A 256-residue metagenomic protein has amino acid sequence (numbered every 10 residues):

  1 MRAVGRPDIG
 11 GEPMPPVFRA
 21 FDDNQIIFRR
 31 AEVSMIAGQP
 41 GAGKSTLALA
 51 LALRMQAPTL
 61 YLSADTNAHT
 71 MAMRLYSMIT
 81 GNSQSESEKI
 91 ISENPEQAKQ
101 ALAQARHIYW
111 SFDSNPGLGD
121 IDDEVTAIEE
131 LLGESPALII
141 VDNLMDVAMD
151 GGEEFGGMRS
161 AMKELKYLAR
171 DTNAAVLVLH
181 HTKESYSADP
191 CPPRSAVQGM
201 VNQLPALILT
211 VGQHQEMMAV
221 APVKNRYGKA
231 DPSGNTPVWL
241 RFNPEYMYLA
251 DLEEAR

Functional and structural regions predicted by a protein language model:
M1-N82: The Walker A/P-loop phosphate-binding site
M1-P16, Q25, Q104-I108, E130 (+4 more regions): Replication-associated primase and helicase/ATPase modules
D22-N24, G41, S160-R256: Phosphate-binding/switch region of NTP-binding enzymes
A31, Q56, A105-R106, L204-A206: Short, well-ordered alpha-helix to beta-strand connector turns
S34-I36, L60-L62, Y109-S111, L177 (+1 more regions): Hydrophobic/aromatic beta-strand patches that form the interior of the parallel beta-sheet core in alpha/beta enzyme
G43-K44, N67-M71, D146-M149, E184-S187 (+1 more regions): Flexible loop/turn segments at secondary-structure boundaries
M55, S135, D171-T172: Helix C-cap/helix->beta junction micro-motif
T59-E153, W239-F242, E253-R256: Conserved inter-motif catalytic segment of the P-loop NTP-binding fold
